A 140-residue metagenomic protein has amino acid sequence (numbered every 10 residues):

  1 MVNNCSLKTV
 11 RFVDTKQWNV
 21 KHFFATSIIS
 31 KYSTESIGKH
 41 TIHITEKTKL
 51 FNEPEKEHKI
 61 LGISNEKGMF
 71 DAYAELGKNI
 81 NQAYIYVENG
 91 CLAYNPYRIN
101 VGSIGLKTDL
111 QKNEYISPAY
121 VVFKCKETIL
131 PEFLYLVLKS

Functional and structural regions predicted by a protein language model:
M1-T48: Non-catalytic DNA-recognition/assembly elements of restriction-modification systems
M1-V10, D14-N19, K56-E57, S103-D109 (+2 more regions): Glycine-anchored helix-breaking recognition loops at helix->coil/strand junctions
T26, L76-N79, F123: Generic anion/oxyanion-binding catalytic loop in active/binding sites
S30, I80, D109: Flexible, glycine- and charge-enriched loops at secondary-structure boundaries
S30-T34, Y84, T128: Short, solvent-exposed loop/helix junctions and linker helices that flank or host conserved functional motifs
E35-L50, E55-N89: Sequence-specific dsDNA recognition surfaces
I85, N89, A93-K139: A short beta-sheet element
